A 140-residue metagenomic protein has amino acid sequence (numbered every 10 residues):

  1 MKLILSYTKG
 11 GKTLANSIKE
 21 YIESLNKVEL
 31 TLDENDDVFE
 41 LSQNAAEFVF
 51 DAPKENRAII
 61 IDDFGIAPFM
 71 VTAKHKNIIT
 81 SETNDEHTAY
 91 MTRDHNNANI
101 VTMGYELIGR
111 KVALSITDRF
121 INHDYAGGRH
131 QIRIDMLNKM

Functional and structural regions predicted by a protein language model:
M1-L3, S24-V28, F50-E55: Short, surface-exposed connector motifs at secondary-structure boundaries
K2-Y21, E86-M140: C-terminal binding/interaction regions
S6, T31-D33, A58-D62: Short, conserved beta-strand edge motifs with alternating hydrophobic and charged residues
K19-V28, N77: Short helix-loop-beta junction
K27-F39: A short beta-strand-loop structural module common to alpha/beta enzyme folds
F39, Q43, I66-A67, E86 (+2 more regions): Glycine-rich phosphate-binding loop at the start of an alpha helix
L41-E82: Helix-adjacent hinge/juxtasegments
